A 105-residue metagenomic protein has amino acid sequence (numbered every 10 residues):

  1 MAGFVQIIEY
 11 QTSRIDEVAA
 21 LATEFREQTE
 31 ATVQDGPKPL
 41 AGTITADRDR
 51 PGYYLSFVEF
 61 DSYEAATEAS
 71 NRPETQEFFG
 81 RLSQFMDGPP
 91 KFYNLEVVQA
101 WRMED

Functional and structural regions predicted by a protein language model:
M1-P73, D87-D105: Short S/T/G/P-rich N-terminal loop/turn motif that feeds into the first structured element of a domain
